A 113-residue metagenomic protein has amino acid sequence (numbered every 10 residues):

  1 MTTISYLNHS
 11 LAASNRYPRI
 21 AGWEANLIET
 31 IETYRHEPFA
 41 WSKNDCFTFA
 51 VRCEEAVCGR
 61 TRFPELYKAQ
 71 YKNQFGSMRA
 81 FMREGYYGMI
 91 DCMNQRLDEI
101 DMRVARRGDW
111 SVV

Functional and structural regions predicted by a protein language model:
T2-E84: N-terminal capping segments
N73-V113: ...with weaker cross-activation on analogous glycine-rich loops/strands in unrelated enzymes
